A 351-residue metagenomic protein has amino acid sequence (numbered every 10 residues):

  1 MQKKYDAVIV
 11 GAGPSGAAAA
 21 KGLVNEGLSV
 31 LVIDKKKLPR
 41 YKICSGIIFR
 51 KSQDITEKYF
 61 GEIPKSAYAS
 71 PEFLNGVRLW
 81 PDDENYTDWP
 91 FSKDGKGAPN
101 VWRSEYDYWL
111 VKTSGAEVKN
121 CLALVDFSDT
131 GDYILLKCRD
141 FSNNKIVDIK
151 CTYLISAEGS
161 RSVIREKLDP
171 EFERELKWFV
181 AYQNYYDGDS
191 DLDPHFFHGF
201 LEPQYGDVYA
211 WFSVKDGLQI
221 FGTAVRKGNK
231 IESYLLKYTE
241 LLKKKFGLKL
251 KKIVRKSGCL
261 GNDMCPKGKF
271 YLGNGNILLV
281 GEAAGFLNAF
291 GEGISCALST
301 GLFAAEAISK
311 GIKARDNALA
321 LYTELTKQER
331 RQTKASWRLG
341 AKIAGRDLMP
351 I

Functional and structural regions predicted by a protein language model:
Q2-S15: Beta1/beta-strand and adjacent pyrophosphate-binding region of the FAD-binding site in flavoprotein oxidoreductases
V8, V24-C44: Glycine-rich FAD pyrophosphate-binding loop
S15, L38, R161: Conserved Rossmann-like nucleotide-cofactor binding loop
P39-R78: N-terminal FAD cofactor-binding segment of flavoenzymes
D54, K58-E62, R78-K167, K177-W178: Conserved N-terminal helical subregion
D126, N229-A304: FAD/FMN-dependent oxidoreductases across multiple families
R161-E240: Conserved FAD-binding catalytic core of PHBH/FMO-like flavoproteins
S309-I351: C-terminal helical "tail/cap" subdomain of flavin- and related membrane-associated enzymes
